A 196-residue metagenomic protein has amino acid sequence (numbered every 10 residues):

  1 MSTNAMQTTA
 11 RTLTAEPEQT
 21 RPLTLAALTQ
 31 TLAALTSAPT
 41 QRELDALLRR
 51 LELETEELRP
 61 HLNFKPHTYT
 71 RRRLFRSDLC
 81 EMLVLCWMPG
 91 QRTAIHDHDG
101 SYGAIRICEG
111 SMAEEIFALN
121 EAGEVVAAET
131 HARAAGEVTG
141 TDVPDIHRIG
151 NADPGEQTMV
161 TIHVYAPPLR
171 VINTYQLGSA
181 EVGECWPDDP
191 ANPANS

Functional and structural regions predicted by a protein language model:
M1-E54: N-terminal leader/capping segments at the start of a protein or of a new domain
P60-Q91, V138: A short glycine-rich, His/Asp/Glu-containing loop-to-beta-strand
F75-S77, I95-H96, A122: Short loop/turn motifs at secondary-structure junctions and domain boundaries
P89, G100-E115: Glycine- and acidic-residue-biased ligand/ion/polar-headgroup-sensing regions
A94-H96, E114-E115, T141, H147-D153: Short beta-strand His + acidic residue motifs that chelate non-heme Fe in jelly-roll/DSBH and cupin folds
A104, L119-H147, P187: Short acidic-glycine-tyrosine-enriched beta hairpin
A104-R106, G155-V171: A short hydrophobic beta-strand segment most commonly corresponding to one strand of the jelly-roll/cupin
I162, L169-S196: Extended, aromatic/histidine-rich regions of cofactor-dependent oxidoreductases associated with respiratory
